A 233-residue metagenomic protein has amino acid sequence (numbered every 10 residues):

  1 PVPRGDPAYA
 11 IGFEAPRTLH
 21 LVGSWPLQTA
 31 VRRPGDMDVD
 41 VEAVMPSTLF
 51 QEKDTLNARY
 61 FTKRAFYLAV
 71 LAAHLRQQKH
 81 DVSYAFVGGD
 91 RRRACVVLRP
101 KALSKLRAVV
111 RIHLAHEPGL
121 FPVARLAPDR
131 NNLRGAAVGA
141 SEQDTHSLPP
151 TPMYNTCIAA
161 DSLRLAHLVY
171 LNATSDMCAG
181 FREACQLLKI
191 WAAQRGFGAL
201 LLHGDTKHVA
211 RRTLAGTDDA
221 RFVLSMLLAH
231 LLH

Functional and structural regions predicted by a protein language model:
P1-L21, L56-Y154: Conserved catalytic core of two-metal-ion nucleotidyltransferases
Q28-D36: Short glycine-biased active-site loop of nucleotidyltransferases that positions the nucleotide triphosphate and helps
R32, N57-R64, T174-F181, T217: Amphipathic alpha-helical protein-protein interaction segments
D38-E42: Acidic Asp/Glu-based divalent-cation binding sites
A43-T48: His/Glu-rich zincin catalytic helix
F50-Y60, L165-T174, A210-T213: Short interface patches used for recognition in eukaryotic signaling and trafficking proteins
T145, Y154-L171, S175: Intrinsically disordered, low-complexity terminal tails enriched in acidic/polar residues
G180-H233: Conserved nucleotidyltransferase catalytic core and NTase-mimicking acidic/glycine-rich helix/loop elements in nucleic
